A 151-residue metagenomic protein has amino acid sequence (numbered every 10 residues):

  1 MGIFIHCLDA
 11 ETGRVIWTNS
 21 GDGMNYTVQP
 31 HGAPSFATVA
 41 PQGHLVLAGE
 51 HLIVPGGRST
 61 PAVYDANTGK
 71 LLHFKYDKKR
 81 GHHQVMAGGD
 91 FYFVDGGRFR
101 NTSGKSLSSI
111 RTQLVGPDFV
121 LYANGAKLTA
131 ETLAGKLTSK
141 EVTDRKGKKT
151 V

Functional and structural regions predicted by a protein language model:
M1-I5, A33-P61, K75-R98, S108-T132 (+1 more regions): Repeat-blade elements of multi-bladed beta-propeller folds
D9-T12, D65-G69, N101-K105, L133-A134: Short loop/turn segments that connect beta-strands within beta-propeller blades
A10, T18-S20, V28-P30, G57 (+1 more regions): Short, solvent-exposed loop/turn and secondary-structure capping segments
E11-R14, A40: The AdoMet/dcAdoMet-binding core of the Class I SAM-like
I16-T38, K78-H82, V142-V151: Surface-exposed loop and turn segments in beta-propeller and other repeat-based domains that flank or scaffold
W17, Q29-P34, K70-K75, S103-S109: A short beta-strand motif characteristic of beta-propeller blades
G21-M24, E50-L52, G104: Disulfide-stabilized cysteine-rich extracellular repeat microdomains
K105, T132-V151: Mature soluble domains of exported/periplasmic/lumenal proteins and thiol-rich metal-chelating peptides
